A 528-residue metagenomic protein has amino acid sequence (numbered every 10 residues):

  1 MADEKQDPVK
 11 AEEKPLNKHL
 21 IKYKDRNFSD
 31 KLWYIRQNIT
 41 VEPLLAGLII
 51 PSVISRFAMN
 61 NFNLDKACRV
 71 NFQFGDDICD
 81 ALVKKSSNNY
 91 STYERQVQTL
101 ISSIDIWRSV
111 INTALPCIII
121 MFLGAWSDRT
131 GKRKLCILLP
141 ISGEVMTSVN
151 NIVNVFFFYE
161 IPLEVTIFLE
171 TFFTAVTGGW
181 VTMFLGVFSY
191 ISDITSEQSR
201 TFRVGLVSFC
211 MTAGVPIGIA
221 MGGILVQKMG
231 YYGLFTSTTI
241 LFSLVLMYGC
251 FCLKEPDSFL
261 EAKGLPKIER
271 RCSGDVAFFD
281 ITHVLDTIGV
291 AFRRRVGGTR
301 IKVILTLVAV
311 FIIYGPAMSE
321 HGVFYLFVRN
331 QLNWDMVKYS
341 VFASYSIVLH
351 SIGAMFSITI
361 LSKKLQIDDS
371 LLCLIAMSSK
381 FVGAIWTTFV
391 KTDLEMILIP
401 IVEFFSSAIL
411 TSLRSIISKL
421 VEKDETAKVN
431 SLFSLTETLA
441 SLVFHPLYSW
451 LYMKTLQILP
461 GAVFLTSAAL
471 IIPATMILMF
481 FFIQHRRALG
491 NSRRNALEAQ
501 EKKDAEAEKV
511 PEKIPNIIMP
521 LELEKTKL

Functional and structural regions predicted by a protein language model:
K5-N38, K254-V308, I312, N330-Q331 (+1 more regions): Juxtamembrane intracellular "pre-TM" segments in multi-pass secondary transporters
A58-S102, G322-S340: Short amphipathic helix-loop junctions that connect adjacent transmembrane helices in Major Facilitator Superfamily/SLC
S109, P116, S199-Q227, G233 (+3 more regions): Glycine-rich segments within core transmembrane alpha-helices of 12-TM secondary carriers
P116-I119, Y339-L365, A376-K380: Transmembrane alpha-helices of Major Facilitator/SLC transporters
R133, V226-F242, D368-L371, W450-I471: A membrane-interface helix-boundary motif in multi-pass transporters
L139-P162, S378-K391: C-terminal ends and interior cores of transmembrane alpha-helices in multi-pass membrane transporters/permeases
L244-K254, T387, L465-K502, E506 (+1 more regions): Multi-pass alpha-helical transporter architecture, strongest for 12-TM Major Facilitator/SLC carriers used
D369-L413: C-terminal transmembrane helical hairpin of 12-TM major facilitator-type secondary transporters
